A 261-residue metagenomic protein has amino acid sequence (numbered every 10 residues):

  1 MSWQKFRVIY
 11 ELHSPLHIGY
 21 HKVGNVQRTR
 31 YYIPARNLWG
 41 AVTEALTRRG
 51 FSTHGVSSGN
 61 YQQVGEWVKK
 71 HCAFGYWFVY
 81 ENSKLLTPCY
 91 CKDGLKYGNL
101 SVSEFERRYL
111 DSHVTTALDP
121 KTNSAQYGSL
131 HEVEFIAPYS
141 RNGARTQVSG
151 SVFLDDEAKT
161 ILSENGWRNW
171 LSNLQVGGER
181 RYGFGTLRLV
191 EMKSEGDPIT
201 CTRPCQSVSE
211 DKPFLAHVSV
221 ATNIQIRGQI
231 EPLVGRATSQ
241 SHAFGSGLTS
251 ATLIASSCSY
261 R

Functional and structural regions predicted by a protein language model:
M1-R261: Conserved active-site/ligand-binding neighborhood in enzyme cores
